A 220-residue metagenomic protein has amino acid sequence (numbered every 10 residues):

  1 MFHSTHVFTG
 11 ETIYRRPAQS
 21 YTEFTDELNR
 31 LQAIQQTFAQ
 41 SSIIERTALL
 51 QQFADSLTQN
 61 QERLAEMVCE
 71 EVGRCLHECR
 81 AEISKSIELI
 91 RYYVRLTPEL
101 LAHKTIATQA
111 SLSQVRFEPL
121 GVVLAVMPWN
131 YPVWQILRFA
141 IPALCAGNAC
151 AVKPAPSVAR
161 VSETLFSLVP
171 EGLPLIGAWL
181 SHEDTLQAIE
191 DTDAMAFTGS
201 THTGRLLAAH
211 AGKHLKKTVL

Functional and structural regions predicted by a protein language model:
M1-S111: N-terminal Rossmann-like NAD(P)+-binding subdomain of aldehyde/semialdehyde dehydrogenases
I106-L220: Rossmann-like NAD(P) dinucleotide-binding subdomain of oxidoreductase/dehydrogenase enzymes
